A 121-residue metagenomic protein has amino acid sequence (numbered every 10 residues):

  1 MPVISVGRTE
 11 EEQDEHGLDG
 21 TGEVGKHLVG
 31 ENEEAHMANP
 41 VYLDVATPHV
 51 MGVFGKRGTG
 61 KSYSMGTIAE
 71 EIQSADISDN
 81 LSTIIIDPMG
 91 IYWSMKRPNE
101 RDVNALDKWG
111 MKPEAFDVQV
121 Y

Functional and structural regions predicted by a protein language model:
M1-G30: Charged, amphipathic alpha-helical linker segments immediately N-terminal to NTP-binding catalytic cores
D19-Y121: Glycine-rich phosphate-binding loop of nucleotide-binding enzymes
